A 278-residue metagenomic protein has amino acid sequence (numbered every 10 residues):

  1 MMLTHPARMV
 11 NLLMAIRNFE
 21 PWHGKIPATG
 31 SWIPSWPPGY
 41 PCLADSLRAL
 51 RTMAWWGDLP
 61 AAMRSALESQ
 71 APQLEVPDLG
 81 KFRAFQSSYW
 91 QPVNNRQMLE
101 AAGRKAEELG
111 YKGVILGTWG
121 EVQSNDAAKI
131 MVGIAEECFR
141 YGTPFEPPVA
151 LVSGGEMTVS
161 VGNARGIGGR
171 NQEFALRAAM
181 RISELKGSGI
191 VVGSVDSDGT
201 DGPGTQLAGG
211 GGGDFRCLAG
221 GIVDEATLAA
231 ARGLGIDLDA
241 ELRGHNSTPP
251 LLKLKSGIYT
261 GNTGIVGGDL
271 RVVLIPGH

Functional and structural regions predicted by a protein language model:
M1-E20: Glycine/threonine-rich beta-strand-loop-alpha-helix active-site module that forms ligand/phosphate-binding
N11-R17, P37-E137: Accessory alpha-helical/coil subdomains and C-terminal extensions that flank or cap enzyme catalytic cores
G24-L67, S194-L207, G211-F215: Glycine-rich phosphate-binding loop plus the immediately following alpha-helix
P38-M53, A164-V192, G220-G221: Gly/Ser/Thr-rich active-site loops/lids in small-molecule metabolic enzymes that frequently grip phosphoryl groups
W119, P147-M157: Glycine-rich beta-strand-to-loop/alpha-helix junction loops that act as flexible
S124-G133, V159-F174, G202-C217: Short glycine/threonine-rich loop-to-helix capping motif typified by GTGT followed within a few residues by an Asp-Pro
R177-H278: Internal helix-turn-beta structural module
